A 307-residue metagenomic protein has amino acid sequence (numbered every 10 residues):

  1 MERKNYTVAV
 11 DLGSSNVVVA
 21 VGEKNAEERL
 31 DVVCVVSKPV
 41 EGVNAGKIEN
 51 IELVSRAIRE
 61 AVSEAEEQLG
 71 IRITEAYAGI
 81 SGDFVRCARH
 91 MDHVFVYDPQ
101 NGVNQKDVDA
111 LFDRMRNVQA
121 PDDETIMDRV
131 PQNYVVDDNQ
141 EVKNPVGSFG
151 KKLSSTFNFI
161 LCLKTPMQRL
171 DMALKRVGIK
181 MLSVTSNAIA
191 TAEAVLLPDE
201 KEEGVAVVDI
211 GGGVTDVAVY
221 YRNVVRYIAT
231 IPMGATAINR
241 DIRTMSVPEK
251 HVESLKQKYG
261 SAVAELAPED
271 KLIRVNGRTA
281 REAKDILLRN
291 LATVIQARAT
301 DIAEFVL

Functional and structural regions predicted by a protein language model:
M1-N16, A20-V207, V224-R226, A235 (+1 more regions): Nucleotide/phosphate-binding catalytic cleft detector across ATP-hydrolyzing and phosphate-transferring enzymes
A190-L197, D216, T244, F305: Conserved helix-loop functional segments at active or binding sites
E203-T244: Glycine-rich phosphate-binding loop of actin/hexokinase-like ATP-binding domains
Q296, T300: P-loop NTPase catalytic cores that bind/hydrolyze ATP
D301-L307: A short, acidic, amphipathic alpha-helical segment used as a generic capping/interface helix at domain edges
